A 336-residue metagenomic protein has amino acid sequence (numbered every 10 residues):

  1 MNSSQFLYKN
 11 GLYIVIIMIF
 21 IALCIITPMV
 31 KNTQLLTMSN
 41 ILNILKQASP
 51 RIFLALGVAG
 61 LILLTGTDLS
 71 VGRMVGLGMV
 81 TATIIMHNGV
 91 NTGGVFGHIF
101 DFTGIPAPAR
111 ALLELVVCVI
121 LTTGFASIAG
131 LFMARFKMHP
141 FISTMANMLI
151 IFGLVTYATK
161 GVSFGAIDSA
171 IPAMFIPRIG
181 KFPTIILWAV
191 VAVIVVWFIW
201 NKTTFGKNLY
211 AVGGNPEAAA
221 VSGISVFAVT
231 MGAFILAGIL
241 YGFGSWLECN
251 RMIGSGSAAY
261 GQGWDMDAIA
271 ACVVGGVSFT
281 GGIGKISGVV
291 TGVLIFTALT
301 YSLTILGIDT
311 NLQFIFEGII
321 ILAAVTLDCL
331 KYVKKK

Functional and structural regions predicted by a protein language model:
M1-A55, V90-L113: Membrane-interfacial amphipathic/re-entrant helices at transmembrane-helix boundaries
M1-I26, V221-A228, R251, Y301-K336: Cytosolic-side transmembrane-helix boundaries in multi-pass membrane proteins
N2-L7, I62-T67, M86, P106 (+4 more regions): Short loop segments and helix-boundary regions at transmembrane helix junctions of multi-pass inner-membrane proteins
S4, I99-I105, L112, F136 (+3 more regions): Transmembrane helix-bundle core of multi-pass membrane transporters and related energy-transducing complexes
L23-I25, M38-V90, L131-M138, G276-I286 (+2 more regions): Single transmembrane alpha-helix segments in multi-pass membrane proteins
L63-I128: Membrane-embedded helix boundary and interhelical linker motif in transport proteins
R110-V117, F125-I128, K181-G256: Helix-loop-helix "hairpin" substructures at the membrane interface of multi-pass membrane proteins
Y241, M252, G256-E317: Transmembrane alpha-helical segments in multi-pass inner-membrane proteins
